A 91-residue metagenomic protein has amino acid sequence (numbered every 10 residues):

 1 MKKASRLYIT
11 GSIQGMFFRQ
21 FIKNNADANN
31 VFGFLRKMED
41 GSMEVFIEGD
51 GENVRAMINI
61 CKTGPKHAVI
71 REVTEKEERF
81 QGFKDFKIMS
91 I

Functional and structural regions predicted by a protein language model:
M1-I91: Intrinsically disordered, low-complexity, mixed-charge
